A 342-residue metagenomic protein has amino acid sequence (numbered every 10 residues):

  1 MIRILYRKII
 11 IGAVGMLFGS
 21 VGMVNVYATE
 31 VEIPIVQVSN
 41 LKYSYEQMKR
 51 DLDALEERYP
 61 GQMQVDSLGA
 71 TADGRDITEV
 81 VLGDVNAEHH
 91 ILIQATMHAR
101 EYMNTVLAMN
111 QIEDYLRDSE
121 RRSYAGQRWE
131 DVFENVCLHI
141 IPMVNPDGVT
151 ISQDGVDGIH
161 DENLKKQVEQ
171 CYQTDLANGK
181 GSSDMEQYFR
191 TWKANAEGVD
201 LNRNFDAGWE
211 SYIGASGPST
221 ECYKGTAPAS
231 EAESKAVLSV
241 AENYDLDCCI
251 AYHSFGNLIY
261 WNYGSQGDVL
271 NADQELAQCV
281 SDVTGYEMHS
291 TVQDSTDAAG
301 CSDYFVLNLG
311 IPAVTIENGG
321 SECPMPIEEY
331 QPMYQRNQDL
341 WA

Functional and structural regions predicted by a protein language model:
R3-I4, T29-K42, F205-A342: C-terminal accessory segments enriched in acidic
R7-G19: Sec-dependent N-terminal signal peptides
S20-V31: Sec-dependent signal peptide cleavage junction
T29-D73: Short glycine- and acidic-rich boundary segments immediately preceding or forming the N-terminal edge of structured
M63-G69, R121-W129, M288-Q293: Surface-exposed patches in mature extracellular/periplasmic domains of secreted proteins
R75, D84-H90: Proline/glycine-enriched tight loop/beta-turn segments at coil->beta junctions that connect or precede beta-strands
E88, Y102-V106, N110-S265, T315-E317: Active-site/substrate-binding loop(s) of hydrolase catalytic cores
L92-A95: Short hydrophobic beta-strand that contains or immediately precedes a catalytic carboxylate
